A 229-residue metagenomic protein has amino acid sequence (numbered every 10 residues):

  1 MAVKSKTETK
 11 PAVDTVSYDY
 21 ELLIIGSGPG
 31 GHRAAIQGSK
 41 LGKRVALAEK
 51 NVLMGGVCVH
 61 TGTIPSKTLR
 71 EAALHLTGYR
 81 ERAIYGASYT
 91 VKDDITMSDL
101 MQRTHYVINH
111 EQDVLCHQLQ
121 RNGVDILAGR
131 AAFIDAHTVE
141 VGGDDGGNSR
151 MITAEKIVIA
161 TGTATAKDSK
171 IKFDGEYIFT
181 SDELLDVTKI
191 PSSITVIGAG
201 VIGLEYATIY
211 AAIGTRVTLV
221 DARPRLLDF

Functional and structural regions predicted by a protein language model:
A2-Y20, I36-K43, E49-I190, R223-L227: Glycine-rich flavin
V16-G28, I190-G200: Beta1/beta-strand and adjacent pyrophosphate-binding region of the FAD-binding site in flavoprotein oxidoreductases
L22-L47, G203-A212: N-terminal Rossmann-like FAD-binding beta1-loop-alpha1 element of flavoenzymes
G26, Y106-V107, G198, F229: Residues that cap or flank secondary-structure elements
T188-F229: Rossmann-like NAD(P)H-binding beta-loop-alpha module
